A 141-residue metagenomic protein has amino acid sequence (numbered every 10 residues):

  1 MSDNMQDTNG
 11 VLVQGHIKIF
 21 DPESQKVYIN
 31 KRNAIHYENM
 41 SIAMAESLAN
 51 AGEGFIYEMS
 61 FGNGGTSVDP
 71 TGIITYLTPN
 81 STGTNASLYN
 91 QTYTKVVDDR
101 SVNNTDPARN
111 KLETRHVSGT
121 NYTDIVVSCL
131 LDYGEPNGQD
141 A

Functional and structural regions predicted by a protein language model:
M1-A141: Small cysteine-rich, disulfide-bonded extracellular modules of the LU/uPAR three-finger superfamily and closely related
